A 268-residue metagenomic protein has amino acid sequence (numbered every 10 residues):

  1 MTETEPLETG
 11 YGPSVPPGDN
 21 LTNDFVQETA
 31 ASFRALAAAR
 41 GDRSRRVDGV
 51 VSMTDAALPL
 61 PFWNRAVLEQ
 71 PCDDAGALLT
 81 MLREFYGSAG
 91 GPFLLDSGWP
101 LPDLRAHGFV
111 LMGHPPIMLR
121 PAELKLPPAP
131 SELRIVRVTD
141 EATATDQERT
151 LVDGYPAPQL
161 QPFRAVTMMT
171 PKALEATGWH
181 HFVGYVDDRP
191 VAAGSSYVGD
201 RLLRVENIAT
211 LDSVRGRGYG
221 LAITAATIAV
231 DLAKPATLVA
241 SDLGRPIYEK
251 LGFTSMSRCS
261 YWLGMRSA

Functional and structural regions predicted by a protein language model:
M1-G87: N-terminal charged segments
A37-R45, A89-F93, G98, M112-P115 (+2 more regions): A short helix-loop-beta-strand connector motif used in the catalytic cores of GNAT acetyltransferases and, in some
L60-Q70, R201-D212: Conserved acetyl-CoA binding element of GNAT-fold acetyltransferases
E69-A142, P156, A240, C259-G264: Acyl-donor-binding surface of acyltransferase catalytic domains
A75-L82, T210-V230, K250: Conserved acetyl-CoA-binding loop-helix of GNAT-fold acetyltransferases
L104, Y248, F253: Conserved active-site tyrosine of GNAT-family acetyltransferases
G113, P190-A192, S257: A structural microfeature
Q159-L211: A conserved beta-strand-loop-helix scaffold within acyl/acetyltransferase catalytic domains
